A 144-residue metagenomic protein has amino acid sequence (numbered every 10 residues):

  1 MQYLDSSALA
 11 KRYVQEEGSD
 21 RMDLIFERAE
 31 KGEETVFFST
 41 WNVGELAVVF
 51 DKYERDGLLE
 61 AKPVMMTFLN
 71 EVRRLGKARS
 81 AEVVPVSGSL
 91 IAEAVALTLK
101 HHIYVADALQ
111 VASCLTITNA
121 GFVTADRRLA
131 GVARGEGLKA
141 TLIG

Functional and structural regions predicted by a protein language model:
M1, E71, V83-V84, L90 (+2 more regions): Acidic, PIN/NYN-like endoribonuclease modules and their adjacent C-terminal/linker elements
M1-W41, Y53-L59, M65-M66, E136-K139: Short, well-structured N-terminal submotif of metal-dependent ribonuclease cores
D5, D107, D126: Acidic active-site catalytic centers that drive phospho-/nucleotidyl reactions and related ester hydrolyses
Y13-V14, L99-H101: Short, flexible loop segments at the rims of nucleotide/cofactor-binding pockets, characterized by
F37-F38, P85, V105, V123-T124: Short beta-strand scaffold positions
N42, D107-Q110: Catalytic-loop motifs flanking and including active-site residues across diverse enzymes
V43, T67-L99: Acidic catalytic patch
E45-V48: Well-ordered alpha-helical segments within folded domains of soluble proteins
